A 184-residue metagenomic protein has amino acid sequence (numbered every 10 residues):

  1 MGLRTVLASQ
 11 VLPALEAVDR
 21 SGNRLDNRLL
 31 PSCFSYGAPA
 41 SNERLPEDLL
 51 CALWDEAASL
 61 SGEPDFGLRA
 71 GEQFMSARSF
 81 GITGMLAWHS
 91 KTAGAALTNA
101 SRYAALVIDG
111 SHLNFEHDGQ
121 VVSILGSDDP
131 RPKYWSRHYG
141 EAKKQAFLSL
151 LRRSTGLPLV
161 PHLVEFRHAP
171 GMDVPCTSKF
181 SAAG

Functional and structural regions predicted by a protein language model:
M1-S123: N-terminal low-complexity or simple alpha-helical regulatory segments that function as activation/interaction modules
S90-G184: Alpha-helical bundle regulatory/interaction domains
